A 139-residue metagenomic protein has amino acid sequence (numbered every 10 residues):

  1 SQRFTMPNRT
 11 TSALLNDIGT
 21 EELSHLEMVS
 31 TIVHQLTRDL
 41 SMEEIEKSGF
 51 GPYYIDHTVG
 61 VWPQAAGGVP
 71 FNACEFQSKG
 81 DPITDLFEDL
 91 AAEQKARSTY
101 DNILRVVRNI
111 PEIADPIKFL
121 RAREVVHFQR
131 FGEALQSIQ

Functional and structural regions predicted by a protein language model:
S1-Q139: Non-heme di-metal
